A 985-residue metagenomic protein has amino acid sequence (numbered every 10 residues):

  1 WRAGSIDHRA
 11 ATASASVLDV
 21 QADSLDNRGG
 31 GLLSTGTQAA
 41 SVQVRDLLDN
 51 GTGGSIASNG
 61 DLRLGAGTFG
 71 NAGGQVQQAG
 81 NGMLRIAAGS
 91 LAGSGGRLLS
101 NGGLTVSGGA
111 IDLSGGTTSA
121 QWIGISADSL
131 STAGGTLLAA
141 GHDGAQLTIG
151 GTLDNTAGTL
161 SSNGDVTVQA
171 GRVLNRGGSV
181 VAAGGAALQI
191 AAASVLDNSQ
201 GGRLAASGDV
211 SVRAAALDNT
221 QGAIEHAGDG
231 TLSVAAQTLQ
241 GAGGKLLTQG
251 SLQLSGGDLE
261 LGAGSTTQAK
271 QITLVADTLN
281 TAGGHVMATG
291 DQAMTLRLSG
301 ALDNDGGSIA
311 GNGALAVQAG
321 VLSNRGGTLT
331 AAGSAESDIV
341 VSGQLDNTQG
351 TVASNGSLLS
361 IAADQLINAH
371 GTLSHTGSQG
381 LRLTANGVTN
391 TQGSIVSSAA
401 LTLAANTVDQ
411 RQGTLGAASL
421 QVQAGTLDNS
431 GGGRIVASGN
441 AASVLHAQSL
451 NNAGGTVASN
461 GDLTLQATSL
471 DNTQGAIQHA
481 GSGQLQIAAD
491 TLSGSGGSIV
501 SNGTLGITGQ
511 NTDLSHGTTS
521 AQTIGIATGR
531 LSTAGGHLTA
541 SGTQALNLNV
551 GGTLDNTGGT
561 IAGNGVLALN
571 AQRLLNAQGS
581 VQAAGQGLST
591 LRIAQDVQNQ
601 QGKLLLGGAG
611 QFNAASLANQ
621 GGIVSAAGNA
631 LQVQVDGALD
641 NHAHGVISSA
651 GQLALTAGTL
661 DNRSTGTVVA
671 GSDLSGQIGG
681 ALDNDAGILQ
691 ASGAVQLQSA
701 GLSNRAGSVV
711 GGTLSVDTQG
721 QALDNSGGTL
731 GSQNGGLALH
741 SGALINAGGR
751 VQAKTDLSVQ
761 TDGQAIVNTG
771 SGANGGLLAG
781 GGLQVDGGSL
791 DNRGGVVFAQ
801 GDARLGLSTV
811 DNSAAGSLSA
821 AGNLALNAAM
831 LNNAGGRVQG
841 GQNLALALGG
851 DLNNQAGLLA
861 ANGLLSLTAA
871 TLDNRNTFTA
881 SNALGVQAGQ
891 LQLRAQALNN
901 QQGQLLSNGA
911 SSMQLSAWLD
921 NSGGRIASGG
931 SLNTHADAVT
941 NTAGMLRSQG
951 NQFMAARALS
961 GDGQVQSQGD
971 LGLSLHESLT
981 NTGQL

Functional and structural regions predicted by a protein language model:
W1-G4, S16-L25, Q38-D46, G60-F69 (+49 more regions): Well-ordered beta-strand segments characteristic of repetitive beta-sheet solenoids
D7-A13, R28-S34, N50-I56, A72-Q77 (+43 more regions): Short, T/G/N/S-enriched strand-turn elements that build extracellular solenoid repeat scaffolds
